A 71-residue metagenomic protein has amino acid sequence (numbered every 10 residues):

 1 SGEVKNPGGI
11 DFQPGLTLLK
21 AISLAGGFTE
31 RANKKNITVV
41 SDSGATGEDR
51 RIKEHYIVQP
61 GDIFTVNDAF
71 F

Functional and structural regions predicted by a protein language model:
S1-F71: Ser/Thr/Pro/Gly-biased, low-complexity, turn-/loop-rich segments that often occur immediately after N-terminal
